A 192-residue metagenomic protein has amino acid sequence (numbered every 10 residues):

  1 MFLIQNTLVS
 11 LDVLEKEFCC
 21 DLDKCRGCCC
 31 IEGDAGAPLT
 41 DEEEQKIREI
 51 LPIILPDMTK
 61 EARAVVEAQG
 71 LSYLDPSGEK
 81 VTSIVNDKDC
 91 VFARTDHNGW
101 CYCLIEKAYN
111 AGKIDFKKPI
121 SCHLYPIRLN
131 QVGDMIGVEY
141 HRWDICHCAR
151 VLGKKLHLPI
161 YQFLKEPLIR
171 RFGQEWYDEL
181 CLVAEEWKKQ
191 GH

Functional and structural regions predicted by a protein language model:
M1-H192: Short loop/turn segments that flank or connect secondary-structure elements
